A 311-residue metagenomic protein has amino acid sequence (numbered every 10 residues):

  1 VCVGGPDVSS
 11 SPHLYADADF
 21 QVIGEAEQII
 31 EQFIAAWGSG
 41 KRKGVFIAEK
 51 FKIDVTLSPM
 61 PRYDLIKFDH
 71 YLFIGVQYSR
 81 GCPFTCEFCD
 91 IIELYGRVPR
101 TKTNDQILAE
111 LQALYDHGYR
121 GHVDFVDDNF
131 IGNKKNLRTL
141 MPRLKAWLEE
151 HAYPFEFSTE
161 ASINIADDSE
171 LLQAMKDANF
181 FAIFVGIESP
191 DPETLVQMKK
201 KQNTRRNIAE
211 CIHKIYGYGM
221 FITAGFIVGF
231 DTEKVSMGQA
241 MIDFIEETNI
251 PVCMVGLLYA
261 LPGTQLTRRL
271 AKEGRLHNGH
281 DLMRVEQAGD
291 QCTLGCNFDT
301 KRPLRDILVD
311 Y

Functional and structural regions predicted by a protein language model:
V1-V55, L257-G263: Glycine-rich beta-alpha loop elements in corrinoid/cobalamin-binding modules across cobalamin-dependent enzymes
G4-D7, V126, I187-E188, I227 (+1 more regions): Histidine-centered beta-alpha loop that forms part of the nucleotide-sugar donor binding/catalytic region in diverse
S9-L14, I29-Q32, T85, I131-K134 (+3 more regions): Short catalytic/ligand-binding loop motif for oxyanion handling, primarily in non-cytosolic enzymes, centered on
H13-E31, A174-A182, A240-V255: Structural recognition of alpha->loop->beta junctions
Y15, I34, S58, N136-R138 (+2 more regions): Short aromatic-enriched loop/helix-cap "lid" or pocket-rim segments at secondary-structure transitions that line
A18-V22, S39-G40, K201-N203, M241-D243 (+1 more regions): Short, hinge-like loop/turn segments at secondary-structure boundaries
P59-T223, F230, S236, D243: Radical SAM [4Fe-4S] cluster-binding motif and immediate context
S236-Y311: C-terminal accessory regions of radical SAM enzymes
